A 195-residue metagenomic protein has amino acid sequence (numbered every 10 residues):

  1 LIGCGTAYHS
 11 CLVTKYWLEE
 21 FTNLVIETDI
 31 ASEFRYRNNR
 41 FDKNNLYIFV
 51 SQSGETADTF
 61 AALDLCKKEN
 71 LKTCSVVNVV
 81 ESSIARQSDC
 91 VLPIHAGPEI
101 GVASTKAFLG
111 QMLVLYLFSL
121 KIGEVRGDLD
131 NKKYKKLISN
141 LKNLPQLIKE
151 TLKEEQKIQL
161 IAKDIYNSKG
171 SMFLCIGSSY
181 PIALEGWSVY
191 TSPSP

Functional and structural regions predicted by a protein language model:
L1-N143, I176, S188-P193: Glycine-rich phosphate-binding loops that contact phosphosugars or nucleotide phosphates
T151-N167: A short, well-structured juxtamembrane/interface segment
Y166-W187: Acidic catalytic cores of enzymes that act on phosphate-bearing nucleotides/polynucleotides
